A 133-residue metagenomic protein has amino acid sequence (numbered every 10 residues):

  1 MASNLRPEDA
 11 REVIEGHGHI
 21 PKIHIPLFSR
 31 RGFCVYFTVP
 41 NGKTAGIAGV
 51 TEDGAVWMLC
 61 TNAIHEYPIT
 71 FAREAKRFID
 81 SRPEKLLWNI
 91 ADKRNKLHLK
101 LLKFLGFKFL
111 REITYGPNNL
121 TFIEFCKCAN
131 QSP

Functional and structural regions predicted by a protein language model:
M1-H19: Short amphipathic alpha-helix that is part of the acyltransferase structural core
V13-F33: Active-site rim helix/loop that mediates acceptor-substrate recognition in acyltransferases
G32-I47, T51: Conserved beta-hairpin
K43-T44, T51-L59, N119-T121: A conserved beta-turn-beta hairpin within the catalytic core of GNAT-like acetyltransferases that forms part
W57-R73: A short, internal acetyl-CoA/4′-phosphopantetheine-binding micro-motif in the GNAT/acyltransferase core
R73-L87, K96, L105-F107: Conserved acyl-CoA
L87-K103, T114-N118: Conserved beta-strand-loop-alpha-helix junction that forms the acyl-donor binding cleft
Y115-P133: C-terminal "cap" of GNAT-fold acetyltransferases
